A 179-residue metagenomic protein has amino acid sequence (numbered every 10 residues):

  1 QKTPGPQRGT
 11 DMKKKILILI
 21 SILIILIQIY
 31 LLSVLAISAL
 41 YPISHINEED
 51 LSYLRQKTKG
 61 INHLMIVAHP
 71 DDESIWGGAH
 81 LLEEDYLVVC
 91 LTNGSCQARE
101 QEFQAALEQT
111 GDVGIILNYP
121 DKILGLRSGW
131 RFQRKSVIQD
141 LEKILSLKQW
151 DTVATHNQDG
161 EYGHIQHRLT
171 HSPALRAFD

Functional and structural regions predicted by a protein language model:
Q1-D11: Short, Lys/Arg-enriched N-terminal segments with co-localized hydrophobic residues within the first ~10-30 amino acids
K15-L19, I27-K148, L175-R176: Active-site rim/loop-helix segments in enzyme catalytic domains that contact anionic ligands
I66-P70, H156, I165: Short His-Asn-centered micro-motif
L145, Q149-D159: Proline-aspartate-enriched helix->loop->beta-strand connector
Q158, Y162-F178: Catalytic domains of cell-wall/extracellular-matrix polysaccharide-remodeling enzymes, centered on de-N-acetylation
